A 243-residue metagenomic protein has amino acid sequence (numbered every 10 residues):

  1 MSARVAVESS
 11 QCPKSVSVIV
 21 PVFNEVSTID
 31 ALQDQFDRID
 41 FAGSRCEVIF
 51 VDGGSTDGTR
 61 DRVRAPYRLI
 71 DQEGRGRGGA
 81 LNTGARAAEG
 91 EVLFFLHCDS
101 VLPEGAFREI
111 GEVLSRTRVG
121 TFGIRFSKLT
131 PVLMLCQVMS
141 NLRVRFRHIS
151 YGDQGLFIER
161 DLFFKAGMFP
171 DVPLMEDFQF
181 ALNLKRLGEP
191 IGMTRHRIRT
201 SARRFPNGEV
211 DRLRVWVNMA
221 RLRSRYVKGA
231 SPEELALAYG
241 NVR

Functional and structural regions predicted by a protein language model:
S15-S17, E47, Q179: Cell-envelope/extracellular polymer assembly enzymes that use nucleotide-activated donors
E25-D40: Short, well-formed alpha-helical segments that are part of the catalytic scaffolds of diverse glycosyltransferases
Q35, D52-R60, D99-V101: A conserved acidic beta->alpha catalytic loop
G58, C98-E112, L182: Acidic donor-binding/catalytic loop of UDP-sugar-dependent glycosyltransferases, especially processive GT2
Q72-A88: Glycine-rich, basic loop-to-helix element that forms the pyrophosphate-binding segment of sugar-nucleotide handling
L93: Short aromatic/hydrophobic "clamp" motif used to bind/position activated sugar donors
E104-V132: Conserved donor NDP-sugar-binding/catalytic core segment of glycosyltransferases
P170-V172, L182-R199: Catalytic donor-sugar/metal-binding loop of nucleotide-sugar-dependent glycosyltransferases
